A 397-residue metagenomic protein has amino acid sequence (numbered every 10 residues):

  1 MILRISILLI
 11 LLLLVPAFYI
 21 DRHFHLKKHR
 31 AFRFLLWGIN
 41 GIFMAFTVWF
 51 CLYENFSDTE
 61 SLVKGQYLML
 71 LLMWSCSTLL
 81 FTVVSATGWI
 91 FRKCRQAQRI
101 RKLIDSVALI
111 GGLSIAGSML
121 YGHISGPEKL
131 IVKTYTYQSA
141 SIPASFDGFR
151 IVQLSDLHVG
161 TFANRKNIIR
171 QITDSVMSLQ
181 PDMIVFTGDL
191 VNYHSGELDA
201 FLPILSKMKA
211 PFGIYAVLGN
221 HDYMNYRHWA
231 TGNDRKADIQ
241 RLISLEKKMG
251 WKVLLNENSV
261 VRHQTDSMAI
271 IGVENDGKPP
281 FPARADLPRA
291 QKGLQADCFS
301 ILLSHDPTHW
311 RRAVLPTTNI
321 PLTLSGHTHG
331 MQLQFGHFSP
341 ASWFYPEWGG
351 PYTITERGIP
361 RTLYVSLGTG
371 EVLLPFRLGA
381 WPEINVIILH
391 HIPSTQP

Functional and structural regions predicted by a protein language model:
M1-E128, T395-Q396: Non-catalytic terminal accessory segments
R95, L130-K133, D156: Low-complexity, intrinsically disordered or weakly predicted helical/coil tracts enriched in serine/threonine
I115-S141, T161-A163, N167: Hydrophobic alpha-helical transmembrane segments in integral membrane proteins
A144-P397: Soluble catalytic domains of enzymes that build or remodel membrane lipids, polysaccharides, and related
